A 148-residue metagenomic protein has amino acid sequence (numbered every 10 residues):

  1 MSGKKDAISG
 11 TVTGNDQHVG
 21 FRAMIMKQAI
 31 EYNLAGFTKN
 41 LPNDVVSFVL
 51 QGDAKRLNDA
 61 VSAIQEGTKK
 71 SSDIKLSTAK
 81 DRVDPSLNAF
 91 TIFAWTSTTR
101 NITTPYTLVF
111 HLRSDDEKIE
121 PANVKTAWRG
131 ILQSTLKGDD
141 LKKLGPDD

Functional and structural regions predicted by a protein language model:
S2-D148: Intrinsically disordered, low-complexity, mixed-charge
